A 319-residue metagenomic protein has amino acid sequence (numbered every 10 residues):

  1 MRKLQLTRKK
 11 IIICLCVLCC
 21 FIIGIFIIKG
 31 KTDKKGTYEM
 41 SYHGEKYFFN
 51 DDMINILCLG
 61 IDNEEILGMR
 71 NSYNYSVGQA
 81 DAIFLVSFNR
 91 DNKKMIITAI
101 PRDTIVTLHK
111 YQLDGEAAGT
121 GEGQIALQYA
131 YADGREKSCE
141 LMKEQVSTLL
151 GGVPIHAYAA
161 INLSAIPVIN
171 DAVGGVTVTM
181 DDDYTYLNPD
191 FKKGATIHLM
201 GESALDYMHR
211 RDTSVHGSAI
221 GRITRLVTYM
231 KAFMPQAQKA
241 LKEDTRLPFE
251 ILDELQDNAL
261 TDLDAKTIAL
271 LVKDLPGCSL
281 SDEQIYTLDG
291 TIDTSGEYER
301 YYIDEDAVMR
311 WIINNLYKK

Functional and structural regions predicted by a protein language model:
M1-K9: N-terminal Lys/Arg-rich, disordered targeting/topogenic segments
K10-C16, I23-K319: Non-catalytic, solvent-exposed segments at the cell envelope interface
